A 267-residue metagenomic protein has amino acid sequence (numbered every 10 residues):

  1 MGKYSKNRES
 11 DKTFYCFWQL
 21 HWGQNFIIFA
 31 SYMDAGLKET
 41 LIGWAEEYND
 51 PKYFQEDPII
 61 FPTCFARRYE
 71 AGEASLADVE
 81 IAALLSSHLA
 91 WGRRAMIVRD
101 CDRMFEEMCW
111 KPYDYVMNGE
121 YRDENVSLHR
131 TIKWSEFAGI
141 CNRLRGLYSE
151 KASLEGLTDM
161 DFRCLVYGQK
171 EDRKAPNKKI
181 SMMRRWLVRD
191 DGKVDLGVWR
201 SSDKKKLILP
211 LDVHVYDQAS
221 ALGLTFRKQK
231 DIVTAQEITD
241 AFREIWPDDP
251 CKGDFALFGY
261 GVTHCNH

Functional and structural regions predicted by a protein language model:
Y4, K12, I27-F29: Short, positively charged and aromatic/hydrophobic N-terminal segments
I27-H267: HhH-family (HhH-GPD) DNA N-glycosylase catalytic core used in base-excision repair
